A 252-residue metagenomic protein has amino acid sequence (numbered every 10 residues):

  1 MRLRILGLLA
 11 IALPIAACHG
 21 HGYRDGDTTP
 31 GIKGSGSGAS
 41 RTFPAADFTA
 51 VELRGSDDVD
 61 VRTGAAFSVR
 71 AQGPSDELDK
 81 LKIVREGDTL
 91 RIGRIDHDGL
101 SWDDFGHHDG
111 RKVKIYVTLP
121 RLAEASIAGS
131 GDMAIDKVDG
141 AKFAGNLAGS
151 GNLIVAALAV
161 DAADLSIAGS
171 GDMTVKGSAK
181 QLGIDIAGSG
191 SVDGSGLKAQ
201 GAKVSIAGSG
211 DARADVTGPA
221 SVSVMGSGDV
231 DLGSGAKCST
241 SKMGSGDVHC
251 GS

Functional and structural regions predicted by a protein language model:
M1-A16: Sec-dependent bacterial lipoprotein signal peptides
C18-A128, D132-N146, A157-D161, T174-G183 (+3 more regions): Acidic (Asp/Glu) and glycine-rich low-complexity loops/linkers that are typically intrinsically disordered
A157, D172-S252: Short, surface-exposed interaction patches in beta-rich subdomains that mediate adhesion/assembly near membranes
A163-L165: Anionic-ligand binding region
